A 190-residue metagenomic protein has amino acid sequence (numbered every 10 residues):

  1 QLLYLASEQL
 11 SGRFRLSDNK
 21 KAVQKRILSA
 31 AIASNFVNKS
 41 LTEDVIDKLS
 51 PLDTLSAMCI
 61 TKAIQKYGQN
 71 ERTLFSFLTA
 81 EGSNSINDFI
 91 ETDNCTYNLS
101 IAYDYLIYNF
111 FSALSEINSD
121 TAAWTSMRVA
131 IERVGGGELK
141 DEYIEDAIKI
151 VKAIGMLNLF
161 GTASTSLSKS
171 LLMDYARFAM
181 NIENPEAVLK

Functional and structural regions predicted by a protein language model:
Q1-S85: Amphipathic alpha-helical segments of the small helical/lid subdomains adjacent to P-loop NTPase cores
G12-L16, Q69-T73, N84-E91, A123 (+2 more regions): Intrinsically disordered or highly flexible coil/loop and linker segments, enriched in small and charged/polar residues
L16, K20, Y67, S100-Y103 (+2 more regions): Intrinsic-disorder-associated interaction segments
A22-L28, C95, M173, K190: A glycine-rich phosphate-binding loop feature that marks nucleotide/adenosyl-phosphate handling sites
S29-V37, I46-P51, N118-I131, S166-K169: Active-site-adjacent bridging/hinge elements
I32-E43, D88-T96, N109-F111, I182-P185: Short, charged low-complexity intrinsically disordered segments located at boundaries of structured domains
S76-K140: Long, low-complexity, charged/polar intrinsically disordered regions in eukaryotic proteins
G135-K190: Terminal-proximal interaction/regulatory segments of ATP-powered molecular machines
